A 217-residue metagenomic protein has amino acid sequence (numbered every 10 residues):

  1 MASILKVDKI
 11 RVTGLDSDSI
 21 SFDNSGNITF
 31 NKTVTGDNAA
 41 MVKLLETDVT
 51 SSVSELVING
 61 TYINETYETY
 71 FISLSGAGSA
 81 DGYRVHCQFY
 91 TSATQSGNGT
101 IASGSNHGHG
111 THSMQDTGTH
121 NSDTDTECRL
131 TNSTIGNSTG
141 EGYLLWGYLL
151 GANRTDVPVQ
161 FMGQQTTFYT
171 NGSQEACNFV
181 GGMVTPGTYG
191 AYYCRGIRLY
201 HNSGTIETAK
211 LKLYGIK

Functional and structural regions predicted by a protein language model:
A2-K217: Surface-exposed molecular-recognition determinants
